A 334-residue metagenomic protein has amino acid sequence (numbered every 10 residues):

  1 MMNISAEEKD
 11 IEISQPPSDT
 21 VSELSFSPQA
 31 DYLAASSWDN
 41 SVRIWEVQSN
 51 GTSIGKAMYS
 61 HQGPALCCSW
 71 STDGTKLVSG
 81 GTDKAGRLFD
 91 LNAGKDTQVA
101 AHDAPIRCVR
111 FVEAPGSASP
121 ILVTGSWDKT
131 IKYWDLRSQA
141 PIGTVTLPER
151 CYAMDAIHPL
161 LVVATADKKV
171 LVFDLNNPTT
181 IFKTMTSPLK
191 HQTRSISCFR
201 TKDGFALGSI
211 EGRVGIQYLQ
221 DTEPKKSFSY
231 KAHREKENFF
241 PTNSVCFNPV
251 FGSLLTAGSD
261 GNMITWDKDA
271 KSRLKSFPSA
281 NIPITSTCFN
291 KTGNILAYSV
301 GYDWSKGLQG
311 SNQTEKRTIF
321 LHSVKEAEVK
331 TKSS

Functional and structural regions predicted by a protein language model:
M1-S334: WD40-repeat beta-propeller superdomains and closely related acidic/aromatic-rich repeat-like regions
